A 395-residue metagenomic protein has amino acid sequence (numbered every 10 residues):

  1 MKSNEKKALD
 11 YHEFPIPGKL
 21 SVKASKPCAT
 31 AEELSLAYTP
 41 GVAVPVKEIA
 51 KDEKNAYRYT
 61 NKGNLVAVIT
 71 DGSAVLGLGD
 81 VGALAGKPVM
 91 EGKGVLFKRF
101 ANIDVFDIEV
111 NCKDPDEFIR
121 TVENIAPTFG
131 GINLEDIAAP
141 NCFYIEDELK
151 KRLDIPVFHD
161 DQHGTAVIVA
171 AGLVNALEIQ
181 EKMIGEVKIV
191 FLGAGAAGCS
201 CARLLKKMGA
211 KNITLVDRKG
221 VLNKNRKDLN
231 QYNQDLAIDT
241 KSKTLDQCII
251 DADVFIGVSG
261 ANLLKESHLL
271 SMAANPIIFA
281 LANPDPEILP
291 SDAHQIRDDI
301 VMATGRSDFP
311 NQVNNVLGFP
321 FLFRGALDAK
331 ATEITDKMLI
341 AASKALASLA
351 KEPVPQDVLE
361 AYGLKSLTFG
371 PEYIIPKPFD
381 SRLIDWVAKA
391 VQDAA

Functional and structural regions predicted by a protein language model:
M1-V157, A388-A390, A394-A395: N-terminal ligand-binding/catalytic initiation module
F14, Y57-K62, K98-R99, N124-A126 (+8 more regions): Solvent-exposed alpha-helices and their adjacent loops that cap or buttress functional pockets in soluble metabolic
L76, V81-A101, L153, H159 (+2 more regions): Glycine-rich phosphate/diphosphate-binding loop of Rossmann-like nucleotide-binding domains
D107, N133-D136, V157-D160, L215 (+3 more regions): General beta-strand structural signal in soluble alpha/beta enzymes
D160, K182-M183, A282-A388, Q392-A395: Adenosine-phosphate binding glycine-rich loop
Q234-V301, R306-D308: Rossmann-like adenosine-cofactor binding region
